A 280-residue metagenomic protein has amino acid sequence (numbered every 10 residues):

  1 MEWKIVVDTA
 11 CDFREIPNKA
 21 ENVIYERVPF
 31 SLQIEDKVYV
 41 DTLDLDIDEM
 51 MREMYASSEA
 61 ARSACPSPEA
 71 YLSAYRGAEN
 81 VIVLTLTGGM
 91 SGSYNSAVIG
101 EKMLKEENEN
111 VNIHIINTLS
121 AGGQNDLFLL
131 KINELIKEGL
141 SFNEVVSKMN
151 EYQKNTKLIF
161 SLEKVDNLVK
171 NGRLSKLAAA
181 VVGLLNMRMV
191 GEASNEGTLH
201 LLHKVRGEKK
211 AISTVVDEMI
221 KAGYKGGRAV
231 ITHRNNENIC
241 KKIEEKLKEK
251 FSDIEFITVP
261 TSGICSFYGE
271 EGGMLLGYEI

Functional and structural regions predicted by a protein language model:
M1, Y75-A78, A222-K225: Flexible, charged surface loops at secondary-structure boundaries
W3, V81-V83, G227-A229: Generic beta-sheet signal
W3-A64, A70: N-terminal glycine-rich anion-binding loop in soluble enzyme alpha/beta folds
T9-S31, M90-S93, A97-K102, H114 (+2 more regions): Mixed-charge interfacial surface used for oligomerization/domain docking and macromolecular partner engagement
P66-E106: Active-site cofactor/cluster-binding pocket
T85, H114-I115: A glycine-rich beta-strand to alpha-helix segment that forms a phosphate/ribose-binding loop at ligand/cofactor sites
N110-V111: A short helix->loop->beta-strand "cap" motif at the edges of active sites that frequently abuts
